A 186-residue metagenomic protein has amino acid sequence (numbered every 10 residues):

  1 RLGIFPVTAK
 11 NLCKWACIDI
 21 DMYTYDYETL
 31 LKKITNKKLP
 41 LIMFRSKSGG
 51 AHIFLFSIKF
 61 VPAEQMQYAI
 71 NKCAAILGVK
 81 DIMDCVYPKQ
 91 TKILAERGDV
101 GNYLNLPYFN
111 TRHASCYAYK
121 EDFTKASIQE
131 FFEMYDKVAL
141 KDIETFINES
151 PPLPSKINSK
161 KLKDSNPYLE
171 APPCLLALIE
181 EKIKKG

Functional and structural regions predicted by a protein language model:
R1-K32, K89-K92, E96-R97: SsDNA-processing nucleotidyl-transfer enzymes
L2-F5, L39-F44: A short linear hydrophobic-aromatic micro-motif
A9-K10, R45-S48: A short beta-turn/loop motif at secondary-structure boundaries
C13, K38-P40, G50: A general structural motif
D19-Y23, K32-T35, G49-K72, V100-S115 (+1 more regions): Modules that initiate DNA replication and primer synthesis
K37-L39, N71-K80: A common structural junction motif
S48, D84-G101: Short proline/glycine- and acidic-rich turn/helix-capping motifs at secondary-structure junctions
K80-D81, Y103: Extracytoplasmic
